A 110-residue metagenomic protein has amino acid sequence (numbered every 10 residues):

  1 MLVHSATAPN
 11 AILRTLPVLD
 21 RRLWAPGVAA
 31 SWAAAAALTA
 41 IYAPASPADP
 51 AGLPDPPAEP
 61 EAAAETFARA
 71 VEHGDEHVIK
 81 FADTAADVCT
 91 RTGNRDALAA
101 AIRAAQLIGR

Functional and structural regions predicted by a protein language model:
M1-R110: Mature, well-folded catalytic/scaffold domains that follow N-terminal targeting or propeptide regions
